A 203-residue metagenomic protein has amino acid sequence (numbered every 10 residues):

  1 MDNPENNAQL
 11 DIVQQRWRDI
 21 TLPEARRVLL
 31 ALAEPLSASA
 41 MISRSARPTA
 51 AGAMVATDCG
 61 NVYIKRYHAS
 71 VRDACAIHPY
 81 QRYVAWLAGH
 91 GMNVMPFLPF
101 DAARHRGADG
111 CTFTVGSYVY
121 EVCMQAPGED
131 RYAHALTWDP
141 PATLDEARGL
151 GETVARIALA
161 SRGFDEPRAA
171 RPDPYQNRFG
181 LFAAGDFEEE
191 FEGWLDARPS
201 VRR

Functional and structural regions predicted by a protein language model:
M1-D101, C111-T112: Conserved NTP-binding catalytic cores of kinases and kinase-like/nucleotidyltransferase enzymes across multiple kinase
L36, A40, M95, A133 (+2 more regions): Secondary-structure transition/capping residues
A38-A50, H105-E121, R162-A184: Phosphate-binding glycine-rich loops and adjacent basic patches that engage nucleotide phosphates, nucleic-acid
T57-D165: ATP-binding pocket architecture of kinase catalytic cores
P140-R202: A cross-family kinase active-site recognition segment
